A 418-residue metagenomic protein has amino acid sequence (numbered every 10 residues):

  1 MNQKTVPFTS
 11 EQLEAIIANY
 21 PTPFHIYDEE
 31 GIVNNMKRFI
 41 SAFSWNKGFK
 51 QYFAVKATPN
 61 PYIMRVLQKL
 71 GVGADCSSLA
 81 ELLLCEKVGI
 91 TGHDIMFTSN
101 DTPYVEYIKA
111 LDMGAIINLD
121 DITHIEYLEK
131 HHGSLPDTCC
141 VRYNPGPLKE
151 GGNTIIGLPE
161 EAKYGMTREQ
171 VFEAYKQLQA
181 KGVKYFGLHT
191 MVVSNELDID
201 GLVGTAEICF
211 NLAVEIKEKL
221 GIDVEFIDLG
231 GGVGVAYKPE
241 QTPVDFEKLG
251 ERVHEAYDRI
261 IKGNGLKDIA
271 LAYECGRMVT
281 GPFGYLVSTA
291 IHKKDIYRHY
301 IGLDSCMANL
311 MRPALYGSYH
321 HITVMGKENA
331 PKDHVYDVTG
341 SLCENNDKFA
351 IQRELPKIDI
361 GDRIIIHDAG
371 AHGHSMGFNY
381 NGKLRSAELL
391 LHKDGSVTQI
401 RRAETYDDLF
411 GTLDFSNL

Functional and structural regions predicted by a protein language model:
M1-D137, L178-A180, K184, E218 (+3 more regions): A charged N-terminal "starter" segment
I32, K56, S78, A110 (+6 more regions): Conserved, mostly hydrophobic/aromatic
A57-P59, A80, D101-P103, D121-T123 (+7 more regions): Active-site-proximal loop/turn and secondary-structure-junction residues that shape catalytic pockets, frequently
M64, K87, Y107-K109, L128-H131 (+6 more regions): Short acidic, glycine/serine/threonine-rich loops at helix termini
G73, M96, N118, C140-R142 (+8 more regions): Structured core elements
S134-L148: Glycine-rich, aromatic-flanked loop segments that form ligand/cofactor-binding clefts across common enzyme folds
P145-I291: Active-site loop/helix belt of alpha/beta enzymes
I261, L266-L418: Charged (often Lys/Glu-rich) extended helix/loop segments that serve as interaction or gating elements
